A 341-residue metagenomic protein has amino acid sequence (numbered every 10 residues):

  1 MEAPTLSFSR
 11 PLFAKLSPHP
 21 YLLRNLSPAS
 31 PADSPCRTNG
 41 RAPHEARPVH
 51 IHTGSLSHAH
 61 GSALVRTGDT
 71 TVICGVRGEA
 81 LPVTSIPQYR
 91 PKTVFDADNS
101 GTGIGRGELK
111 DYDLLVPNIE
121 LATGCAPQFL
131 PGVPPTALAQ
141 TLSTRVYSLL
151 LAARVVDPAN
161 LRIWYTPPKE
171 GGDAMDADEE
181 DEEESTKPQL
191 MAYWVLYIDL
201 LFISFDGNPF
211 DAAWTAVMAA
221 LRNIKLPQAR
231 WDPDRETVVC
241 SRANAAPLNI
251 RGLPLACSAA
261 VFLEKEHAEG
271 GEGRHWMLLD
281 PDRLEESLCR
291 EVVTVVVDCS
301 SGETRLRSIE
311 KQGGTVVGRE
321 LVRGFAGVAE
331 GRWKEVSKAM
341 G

Functional and structural regions predicted by a protein language model:
M1-G341: Polyanion-binding surfaces on beta-sheet-dominated domains and ring/shell assemblies
